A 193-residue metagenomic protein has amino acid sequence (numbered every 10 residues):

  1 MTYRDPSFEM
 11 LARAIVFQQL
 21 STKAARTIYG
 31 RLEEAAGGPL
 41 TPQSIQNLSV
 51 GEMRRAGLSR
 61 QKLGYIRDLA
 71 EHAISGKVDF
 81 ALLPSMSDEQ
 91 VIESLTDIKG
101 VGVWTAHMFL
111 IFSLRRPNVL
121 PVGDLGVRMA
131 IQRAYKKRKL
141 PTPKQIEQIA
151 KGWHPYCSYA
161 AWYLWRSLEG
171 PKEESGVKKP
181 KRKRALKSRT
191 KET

Functional and structural regions predicted by a protein language model:
M1-F8: Helix-loop segments that flank and shape redox-cofactor active sites
T2, T41-Q43, F80-L82, Y159 (+2 more regions): Short, hydrophobic secondary-structure boundary micro-motifs
F8, A24, I45, F80-L83 (+2 more regions): Short, surface-exposed helix-loop/turn micro-motifs enriched in polar/charged residues
A12: Phosphate-handling catalytic interfaces
L20-S21, A25-K99, H154: Alpha-helical ds-nucleic-acid-binding substructure associated with the helix-hairpin-helix region of base-excision DNA
D88-E89, V103-T193: C-terminal accessory module of base-excision DNA glycosylases/AP lyases that mediates lesion recognition and DNA
